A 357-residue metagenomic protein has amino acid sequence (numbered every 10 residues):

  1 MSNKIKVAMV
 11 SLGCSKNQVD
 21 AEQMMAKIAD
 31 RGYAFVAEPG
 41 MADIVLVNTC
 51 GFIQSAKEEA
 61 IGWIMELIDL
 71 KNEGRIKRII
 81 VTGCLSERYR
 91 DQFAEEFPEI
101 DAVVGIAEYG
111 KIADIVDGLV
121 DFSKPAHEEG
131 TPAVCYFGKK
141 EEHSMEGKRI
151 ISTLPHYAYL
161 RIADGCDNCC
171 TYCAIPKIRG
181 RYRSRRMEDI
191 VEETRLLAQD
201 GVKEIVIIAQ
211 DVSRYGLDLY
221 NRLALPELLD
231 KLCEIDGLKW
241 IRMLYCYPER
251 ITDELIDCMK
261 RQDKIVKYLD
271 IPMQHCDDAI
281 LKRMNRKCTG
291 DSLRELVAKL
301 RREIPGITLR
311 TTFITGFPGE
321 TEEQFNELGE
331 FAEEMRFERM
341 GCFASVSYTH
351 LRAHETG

Functional and structural regions predicted by a protein language model:
M1-Y215, E254, L269, D291-R302 (+3 more regions): Proteins enriched for Cys/Gly/acidic motifs involved in redox and nucleic-acid/cofactor modification
C14, G319, L351: Short acidic/glycine-rich loop or secondary-structure boundary segments that cap or lie
N72, D121-K124, G237, K264 (+2 more regions): Generic structural signal for secondary-structure transition and capping sites
I79-V81, R88, Q199-F325: Conserved SAM/AdoMet-binding glycine-rich loop
R286, E334-F337: Short, well-ordered loop/turn and helix-capping segments at boundaries between secondary-structure elements and domains
H350-G357: Single conserved hydrophobic/aromatic residue that forms the stacking wall/gate of nucleotide- or nucleobase-binding
